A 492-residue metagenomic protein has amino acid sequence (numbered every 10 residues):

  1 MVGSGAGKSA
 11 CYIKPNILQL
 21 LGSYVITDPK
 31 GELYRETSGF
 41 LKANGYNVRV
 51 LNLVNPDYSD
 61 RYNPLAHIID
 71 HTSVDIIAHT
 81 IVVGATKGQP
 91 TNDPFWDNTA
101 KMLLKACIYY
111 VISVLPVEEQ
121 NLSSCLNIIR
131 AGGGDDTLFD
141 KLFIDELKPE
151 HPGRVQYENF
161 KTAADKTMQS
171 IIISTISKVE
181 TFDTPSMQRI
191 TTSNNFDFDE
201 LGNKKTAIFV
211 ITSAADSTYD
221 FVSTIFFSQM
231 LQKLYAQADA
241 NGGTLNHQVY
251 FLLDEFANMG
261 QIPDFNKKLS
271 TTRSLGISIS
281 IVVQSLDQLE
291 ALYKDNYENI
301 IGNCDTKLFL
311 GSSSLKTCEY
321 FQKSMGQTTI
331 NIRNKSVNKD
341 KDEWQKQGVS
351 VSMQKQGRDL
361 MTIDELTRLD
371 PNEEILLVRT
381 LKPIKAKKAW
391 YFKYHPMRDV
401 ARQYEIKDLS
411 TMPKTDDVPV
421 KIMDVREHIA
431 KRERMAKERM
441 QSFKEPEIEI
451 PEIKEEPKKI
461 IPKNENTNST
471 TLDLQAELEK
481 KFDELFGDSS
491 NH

Functional and structural regions predicted by a protein language model:
M1-I277, L292, N296-Y297, G302 (+4 more regions): P-loop NTPase motor domains
L269-T271, L275-I375: Conserved ATP-driven motor cores of ASCE-family P-loop NTPases powering translocation/secretion/packaging/pilus
E465-T467: N-terminal non-globular segments
